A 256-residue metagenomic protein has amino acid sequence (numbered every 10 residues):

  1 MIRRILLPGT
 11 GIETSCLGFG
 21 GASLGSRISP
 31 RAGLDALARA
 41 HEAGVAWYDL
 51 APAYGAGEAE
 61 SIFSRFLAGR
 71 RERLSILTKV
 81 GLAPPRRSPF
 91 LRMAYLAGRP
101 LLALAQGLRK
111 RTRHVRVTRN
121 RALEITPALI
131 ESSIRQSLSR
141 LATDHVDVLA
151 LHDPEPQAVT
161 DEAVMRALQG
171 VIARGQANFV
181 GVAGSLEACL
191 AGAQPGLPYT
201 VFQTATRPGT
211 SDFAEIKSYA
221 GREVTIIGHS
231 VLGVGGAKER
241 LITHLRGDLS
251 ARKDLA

Functional and structural regions predicted by a protein language model:
M1-A97, A173: N-terminal binding-site loop/beta-alpha segment at the start of enzyme catalytic domains that lines or forms
R4, A56, R135, H152-A256: Beta/alpha (TIM)-barrel catalytic core signal, keyed to glycine-rich beta->alpha loops juxtaposed to Asp/Glu that bind
L6, T14-G18, A46-W47, R73-K79 (+4 more regions): Structural preference for beta-strand elements that scaffold enzyme active sites
G20-R31, R116-E131, R246, R252: Active-site mouth loops of central-metabolism enzymes
R27-A40, L123-L141, G184-G192: Short, acidic/polar
A43, Q136-D147, V171-Q176: A structural motif corresponding to the C-terminal end of an alpha-helix and its immediate exit/capping segment
S75-K79, L101-R109, T225-G233: Non-cysteine beta-strand/loop elements that form the S-adenosyl-L-methionine
P84-N120: Alpha-helical membrane-targeting segments
